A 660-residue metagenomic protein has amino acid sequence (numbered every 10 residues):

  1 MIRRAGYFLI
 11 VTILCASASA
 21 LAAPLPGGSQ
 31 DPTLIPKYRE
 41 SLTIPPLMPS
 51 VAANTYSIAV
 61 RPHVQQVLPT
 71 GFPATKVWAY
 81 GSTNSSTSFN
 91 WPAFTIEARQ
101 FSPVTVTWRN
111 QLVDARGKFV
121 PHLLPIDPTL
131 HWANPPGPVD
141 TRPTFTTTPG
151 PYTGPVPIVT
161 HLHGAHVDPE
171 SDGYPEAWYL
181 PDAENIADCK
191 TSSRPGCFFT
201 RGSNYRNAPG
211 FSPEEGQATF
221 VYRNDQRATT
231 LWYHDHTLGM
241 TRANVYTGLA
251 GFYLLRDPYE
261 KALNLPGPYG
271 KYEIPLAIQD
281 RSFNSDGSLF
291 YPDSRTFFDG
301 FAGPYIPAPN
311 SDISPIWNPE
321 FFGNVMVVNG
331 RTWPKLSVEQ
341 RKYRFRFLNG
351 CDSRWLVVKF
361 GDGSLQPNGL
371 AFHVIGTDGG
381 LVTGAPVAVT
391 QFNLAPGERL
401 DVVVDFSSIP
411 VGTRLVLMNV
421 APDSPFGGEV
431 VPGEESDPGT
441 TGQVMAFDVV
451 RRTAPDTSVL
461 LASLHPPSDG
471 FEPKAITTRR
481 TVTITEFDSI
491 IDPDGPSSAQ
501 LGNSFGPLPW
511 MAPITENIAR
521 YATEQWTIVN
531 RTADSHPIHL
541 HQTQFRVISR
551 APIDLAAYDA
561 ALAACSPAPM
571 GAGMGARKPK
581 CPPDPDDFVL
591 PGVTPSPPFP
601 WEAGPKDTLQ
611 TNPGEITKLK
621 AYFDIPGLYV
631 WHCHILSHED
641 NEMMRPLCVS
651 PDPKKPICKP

Functional and structural regions predicted by a protein language model:
M1-R4: Positively charged n-region of N-terminal signal peptides that target proteins for export
Y7-S17: Bacterial N-terminal signal peptides
A18-A22: Sec/Tat signal peptide C-region and signal peptidase I cleavage site
A23-A59: N-terminal pre-domain segments of enzymes
M48-V64, N90-P169, W178-D182, E214-V245 (+9 more regions): Beta-strand cores of secreted/periplasmic/IMS beta-sandwich domains, seen most often in copper-related folds
T75-I96, G323-P334, I490-E524: N-terminal edge beta-strand
T147-Y205, N368-T390, P438-G442, A475-P660: Active-site pocket scaffolds in enzymes
V167-E184, S282, S294-P467, E472: Histidine- and aromatic-rich segments of cupredoxin/plastocyanin-like copper-binding domains
